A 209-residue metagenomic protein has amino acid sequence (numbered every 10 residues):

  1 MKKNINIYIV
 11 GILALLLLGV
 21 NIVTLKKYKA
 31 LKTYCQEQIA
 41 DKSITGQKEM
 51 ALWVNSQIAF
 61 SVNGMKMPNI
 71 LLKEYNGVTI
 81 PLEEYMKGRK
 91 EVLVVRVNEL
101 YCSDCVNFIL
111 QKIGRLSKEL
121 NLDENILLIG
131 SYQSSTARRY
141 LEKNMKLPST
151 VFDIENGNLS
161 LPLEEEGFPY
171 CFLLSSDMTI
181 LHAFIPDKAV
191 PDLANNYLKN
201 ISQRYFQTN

Functional and structural regions predicted by a protein language model:
M1-I5: Positively charged n-region of N-terminal signal peptides that target proteins for export
I7-T24: Hydrophobic membrane-insertion alpha-helices, especially the h-region of bacterial N-terminal signal peptides
T33-Y85: N-terminal "domain-start" segment that seeds a small globular fold
V78-L116, N125, I129: Short active-site neighborhood of thiol/selenol oxidoreductases, capturing the structured segment around
E99-C105, Q133-S135, P186-A189: Short acidic, S/G/P-rich loop/turn micro-motifs used as interaction or catalytic elements
D123-T136, L147-G157: Thiol-based oxidoreductase modules, predominantly thioredoxin-like and allied folds used for disulfide exchange
Y140-Y170: Short, internal strand/loop/helix patches that form the active-site neighborhood or redox-interaction surface
L173-N209: Thiol-/selenol-based redox modules, centered on thioredoxin-like and closely related oxidoreductase domains
